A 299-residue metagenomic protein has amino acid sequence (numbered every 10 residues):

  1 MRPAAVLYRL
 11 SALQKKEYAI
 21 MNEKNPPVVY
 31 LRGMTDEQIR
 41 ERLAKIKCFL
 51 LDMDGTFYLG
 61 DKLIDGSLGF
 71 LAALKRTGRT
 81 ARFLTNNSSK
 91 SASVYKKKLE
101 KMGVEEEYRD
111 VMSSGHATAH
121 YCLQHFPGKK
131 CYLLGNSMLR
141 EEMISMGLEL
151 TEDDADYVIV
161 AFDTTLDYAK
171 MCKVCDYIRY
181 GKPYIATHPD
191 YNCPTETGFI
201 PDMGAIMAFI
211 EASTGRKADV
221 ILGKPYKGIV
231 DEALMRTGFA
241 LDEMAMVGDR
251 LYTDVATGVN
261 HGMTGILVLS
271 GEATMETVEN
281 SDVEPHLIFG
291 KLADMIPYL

Functional and structural regions predicted by a protein language model:
M1-N25: N-terminal amphipathic/basic-hydrophobic helices that include classical n-h-c signal peptides and signal-anchor
E23-L51, L59-T77, S93-R109, A119-L299: Asp-based, Mg2+/Mn2+-dependent phosphohydrolase catalytic module
N87: Conserved phosphate/oxyanion-binding catalytic-loop motifs
S114: Replace "coordinates the UDP/GDP/TDP-sugar" with "coordinates nucleotide-activated sugar donors
